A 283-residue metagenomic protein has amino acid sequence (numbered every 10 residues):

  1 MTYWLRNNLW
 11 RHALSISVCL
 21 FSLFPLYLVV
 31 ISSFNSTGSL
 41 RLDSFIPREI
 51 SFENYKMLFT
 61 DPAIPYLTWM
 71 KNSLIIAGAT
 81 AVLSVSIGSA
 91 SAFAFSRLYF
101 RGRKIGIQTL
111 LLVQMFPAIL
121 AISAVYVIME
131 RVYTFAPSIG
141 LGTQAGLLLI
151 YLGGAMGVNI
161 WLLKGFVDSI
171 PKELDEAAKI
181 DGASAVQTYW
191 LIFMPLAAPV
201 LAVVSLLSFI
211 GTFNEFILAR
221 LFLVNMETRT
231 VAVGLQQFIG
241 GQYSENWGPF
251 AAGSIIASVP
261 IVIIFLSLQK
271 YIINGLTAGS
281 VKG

Functional and structural regions predicted by a protein language model:
T2-Y3, N7-G283: A structural signal for multi-pass alpha-helical bundles of membrane permease subunits that mediate small-molecule
